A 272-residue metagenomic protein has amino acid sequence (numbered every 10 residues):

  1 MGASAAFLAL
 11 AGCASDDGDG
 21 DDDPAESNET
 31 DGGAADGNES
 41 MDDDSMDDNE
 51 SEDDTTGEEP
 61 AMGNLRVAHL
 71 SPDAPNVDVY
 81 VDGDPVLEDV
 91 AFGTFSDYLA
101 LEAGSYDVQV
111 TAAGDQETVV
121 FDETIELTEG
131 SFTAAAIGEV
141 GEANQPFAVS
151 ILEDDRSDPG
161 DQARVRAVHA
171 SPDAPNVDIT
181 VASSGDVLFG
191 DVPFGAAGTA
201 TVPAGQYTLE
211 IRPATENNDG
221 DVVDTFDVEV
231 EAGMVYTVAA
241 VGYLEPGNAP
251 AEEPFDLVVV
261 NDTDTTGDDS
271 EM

Functional and structural regions predicted by a protein language model:
M1-C13: N-terminal export signals
A3-S4, D23, G32-G33, F132-T133 (+2 more regions): N-terminal cationic amphipathic segment used for targeting or macromolecule association
A5-F7, N38, D43: Generic N-terminal initiation segments characterized by hydrophobic and/or small/turn-forming residues
C13-M41, N49: Bacterial lipoprotein signal-peptidase II cleavage site
A14-G18, M46, E50-M272: Intrinsically disordered, low-complexity polar regions and short flexible loop motifs
